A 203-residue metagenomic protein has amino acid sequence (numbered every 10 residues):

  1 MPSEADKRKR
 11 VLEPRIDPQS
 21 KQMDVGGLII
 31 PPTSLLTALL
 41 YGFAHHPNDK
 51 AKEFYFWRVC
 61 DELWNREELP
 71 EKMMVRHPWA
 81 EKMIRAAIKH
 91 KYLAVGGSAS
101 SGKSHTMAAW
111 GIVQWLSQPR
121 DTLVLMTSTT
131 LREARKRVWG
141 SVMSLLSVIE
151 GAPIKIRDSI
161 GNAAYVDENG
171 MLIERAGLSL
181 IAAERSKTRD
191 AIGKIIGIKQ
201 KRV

Functional and structural regions predicted by a protein language model:
M1-V203: Phosphate/NTP-binding elements of NTP-utilizing enzymes
